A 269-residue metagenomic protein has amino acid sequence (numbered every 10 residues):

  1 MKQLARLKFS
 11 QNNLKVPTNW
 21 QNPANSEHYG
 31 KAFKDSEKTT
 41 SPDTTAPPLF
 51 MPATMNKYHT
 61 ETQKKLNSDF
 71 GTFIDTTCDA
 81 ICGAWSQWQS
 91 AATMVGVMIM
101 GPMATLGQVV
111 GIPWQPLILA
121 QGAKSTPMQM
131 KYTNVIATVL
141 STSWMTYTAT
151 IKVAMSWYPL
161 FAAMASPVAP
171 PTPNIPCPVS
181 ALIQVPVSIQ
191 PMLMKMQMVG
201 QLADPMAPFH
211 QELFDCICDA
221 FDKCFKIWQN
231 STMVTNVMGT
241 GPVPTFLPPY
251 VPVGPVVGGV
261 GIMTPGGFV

Functional and structural regions predicted by a protein language model:
M1-V269: Coiled-coil/CHCH-like alpha-helical segments characteristic of cytoskeletal intermediate-filament scaffolds
